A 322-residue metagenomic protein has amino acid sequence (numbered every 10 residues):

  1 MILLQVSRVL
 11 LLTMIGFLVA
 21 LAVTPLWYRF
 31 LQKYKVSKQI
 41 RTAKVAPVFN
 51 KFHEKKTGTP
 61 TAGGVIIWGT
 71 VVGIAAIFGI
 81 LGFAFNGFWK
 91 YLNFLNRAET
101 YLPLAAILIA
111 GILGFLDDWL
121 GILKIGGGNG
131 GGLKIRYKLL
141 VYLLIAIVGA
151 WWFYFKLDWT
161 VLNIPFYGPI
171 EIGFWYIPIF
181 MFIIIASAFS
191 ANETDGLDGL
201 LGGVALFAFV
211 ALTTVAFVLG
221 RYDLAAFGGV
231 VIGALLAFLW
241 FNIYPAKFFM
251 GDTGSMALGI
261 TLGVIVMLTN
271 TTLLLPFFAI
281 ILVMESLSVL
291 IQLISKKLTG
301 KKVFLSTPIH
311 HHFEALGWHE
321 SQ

Functional and structural regions predicted by a protein language model:
I2-F249, T253-V283: "…together with the soluble PPM/PP2C metallo-phosphatase catalytic core" -> "…together with the soluble PPM/PP2C
P25-A46, I280-S321: Membrane-proximal soluble regions of multi-pass membrane proteins
T271-L273, H319-Q322: C-terminal intrinsically disordered extensions
